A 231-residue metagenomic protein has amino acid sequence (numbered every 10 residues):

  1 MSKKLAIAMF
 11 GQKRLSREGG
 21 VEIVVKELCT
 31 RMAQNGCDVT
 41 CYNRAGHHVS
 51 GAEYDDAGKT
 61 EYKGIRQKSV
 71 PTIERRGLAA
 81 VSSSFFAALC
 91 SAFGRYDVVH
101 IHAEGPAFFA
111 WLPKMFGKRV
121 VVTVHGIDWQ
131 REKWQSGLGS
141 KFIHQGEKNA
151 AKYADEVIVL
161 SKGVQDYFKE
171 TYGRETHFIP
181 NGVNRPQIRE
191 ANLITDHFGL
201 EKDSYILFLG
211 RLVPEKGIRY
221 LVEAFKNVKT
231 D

Functional and structural regions predicted by a protein language model:
M1-H47, G94, K226-V228: N-terminal subdomain of nucleotide-sugar transferases
A8, I158, G199-K216, V222-N227: Conserved donor-binding/catalytic core segment of Leloir-type glycosyltransferases
Y54-D55, I188-L200: A short helix/loop element that forms part of the nucleotide-sugar donor recognition site in Leloir-type
Y62-L89, E132-G139: A short, charged, and often flexible helix/loop element on the N-terminal side of the glycosyltransferase catalytic
A79-A92, Y96-W129: An aromatic- and histidine-rich active-site surface loop
L89-A92, M115, G139-V157: Membrane-proximal helix-turn-helix segments that form the acceptor-binding/catalytic region of lipid-linked
R119, Q130-N149, R189-E190: Nucleotide-sugar donor phosphate/pyrophosphate-binding loop at the beta->alpha transition of glycosyltransferases
G163, G182: Carbohydrate-associated surface elements
